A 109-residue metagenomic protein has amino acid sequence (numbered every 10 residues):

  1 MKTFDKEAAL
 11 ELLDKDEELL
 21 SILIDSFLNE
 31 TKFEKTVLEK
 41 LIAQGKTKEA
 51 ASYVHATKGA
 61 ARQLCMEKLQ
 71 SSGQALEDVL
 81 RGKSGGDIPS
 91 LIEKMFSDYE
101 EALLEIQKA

Functional and structural regions predicted by a protein language model:
M1-E7, L20-L23, F27-N29, E34 (+2 more regions): Amphipathic, coiled-coil-like alpha-helical segments
A9-S21, S52: Short, charged, low-complexity loops and linkers
K15, L38, I42-E49, L64 (+1 more regions): Short helix-adjacent coil turns
K46, Y53, L91: DHp/HisKA histidine-phosphotransfer helix
E49-A50, L69: A local structural micro-motif
T57: An anion-binding catalytic pocket shared by soluble metabolic enzymes
